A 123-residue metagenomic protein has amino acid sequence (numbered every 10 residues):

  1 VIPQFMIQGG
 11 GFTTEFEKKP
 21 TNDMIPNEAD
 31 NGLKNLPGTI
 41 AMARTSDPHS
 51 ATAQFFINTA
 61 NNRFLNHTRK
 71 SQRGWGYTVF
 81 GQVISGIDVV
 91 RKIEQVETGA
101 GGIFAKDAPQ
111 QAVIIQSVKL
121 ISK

Functional and structural regions predicted by a protein language model:
V1-K123: Cyclophilin-like peptidyl-prolyl cis-trans isomerases
